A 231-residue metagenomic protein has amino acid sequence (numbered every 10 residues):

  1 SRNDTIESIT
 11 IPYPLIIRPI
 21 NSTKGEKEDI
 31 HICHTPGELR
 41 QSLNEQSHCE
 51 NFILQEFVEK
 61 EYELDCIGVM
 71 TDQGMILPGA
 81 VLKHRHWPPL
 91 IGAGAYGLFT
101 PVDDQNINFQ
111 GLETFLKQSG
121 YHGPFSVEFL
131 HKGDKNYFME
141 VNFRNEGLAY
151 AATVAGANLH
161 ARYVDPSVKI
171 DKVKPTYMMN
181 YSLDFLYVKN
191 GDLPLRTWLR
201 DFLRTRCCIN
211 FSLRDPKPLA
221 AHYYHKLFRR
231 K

Functional and structural regions predicted by a protein language model:
S1-I53, V58-E59, M70-G74, Q105-F109: Active-site nucleotide/adenylate-binding loops and adjacent lid/helix of ATP-dependent enzymes
I9-P12, K132-Y137: A short, glycine/Asx- and small/polar-enriched loop/turn that sits immediately N-terminal to a beta-strand
L15, I76, Y137-E140: Protein kinase-like catalytic core scaffold
G37, E56-G120, N142-S167: ATP-dependent carboxylate/phosphate-activation module, predominantly the ATP-grasp catalytic core and closely related
C49-E50, Q118-H122: Short secondary-structure junctions
H122-G133: A short glycine-rich, hydrophobically flanked beta-strand micro-motif that places a catalytic Asp/Glu for divalent metal
F129, E140-F143: Active-site proximal loops enriched in glycine and acidic residues that flank catalytic Cys/His/Asp and coordinate
D165-K231: Peripheral (often C-terminal) accessory segments that flank ATP-dependent C-N-forming ligase machineries
